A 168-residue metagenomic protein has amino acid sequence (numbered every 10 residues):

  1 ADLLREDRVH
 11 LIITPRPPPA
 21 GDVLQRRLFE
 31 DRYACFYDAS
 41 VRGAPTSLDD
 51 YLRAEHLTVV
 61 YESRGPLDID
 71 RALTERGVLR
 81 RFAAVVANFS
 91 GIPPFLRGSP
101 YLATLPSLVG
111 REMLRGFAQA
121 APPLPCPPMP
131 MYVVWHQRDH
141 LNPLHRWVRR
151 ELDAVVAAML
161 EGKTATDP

Functional and structural regions predicted by a protein language model:
A1-D2, V85-I92: Short helix-initiation/N-cap motifs at beta->coil->alpha
A1-Y33, Y37, P45, F117-A120: Short beta-strand-centered segments that line the small-molecule binding cleft or hinge of alpha/beta clamshell
D2-L3, R27, D49-D50, A72 (+1 more regions): Well-formed, non-transmembrane alpha-helical positions, independent of function
V9, I13-V23, D68-R71, F89-A118: A ligand-binding cleft/hinge motif common to bilobed small-molecule-binding domains
P15, R42-L48, R53-G77, L141-H145 (+2 more regions): Secondary-structure junction motif
L24-R27, G43, L48-D49, T74 (+2 more regions): Short secondary-structure boundary/capping segments
R26-R27, A34-F36, L102, P130-V134: Residues embedded in well-ordered beta-strands
P93, R97-G98, P106-G116, L124-P168: C-terminal effector-binding regulatory domain of bacterial HTH transcription factors
